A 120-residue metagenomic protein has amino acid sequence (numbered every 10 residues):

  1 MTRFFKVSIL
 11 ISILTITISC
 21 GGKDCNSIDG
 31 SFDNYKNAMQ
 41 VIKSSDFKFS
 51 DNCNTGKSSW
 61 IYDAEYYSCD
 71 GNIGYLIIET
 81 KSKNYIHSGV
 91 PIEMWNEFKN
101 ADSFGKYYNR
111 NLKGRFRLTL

Functional and structural regions predicted by a protein language model:
T2, K23-L120: Acidic/histidine-enriched, beta-strand-rich ligand/metal-binding domains
R3-L10: Sec-dependent signal peptide recognition, specifically the positively charged N-region followed immediately by
I16-S19: C-terminal motif of bacterial Sec signal peptides marking the signal peptidase cleavage site
